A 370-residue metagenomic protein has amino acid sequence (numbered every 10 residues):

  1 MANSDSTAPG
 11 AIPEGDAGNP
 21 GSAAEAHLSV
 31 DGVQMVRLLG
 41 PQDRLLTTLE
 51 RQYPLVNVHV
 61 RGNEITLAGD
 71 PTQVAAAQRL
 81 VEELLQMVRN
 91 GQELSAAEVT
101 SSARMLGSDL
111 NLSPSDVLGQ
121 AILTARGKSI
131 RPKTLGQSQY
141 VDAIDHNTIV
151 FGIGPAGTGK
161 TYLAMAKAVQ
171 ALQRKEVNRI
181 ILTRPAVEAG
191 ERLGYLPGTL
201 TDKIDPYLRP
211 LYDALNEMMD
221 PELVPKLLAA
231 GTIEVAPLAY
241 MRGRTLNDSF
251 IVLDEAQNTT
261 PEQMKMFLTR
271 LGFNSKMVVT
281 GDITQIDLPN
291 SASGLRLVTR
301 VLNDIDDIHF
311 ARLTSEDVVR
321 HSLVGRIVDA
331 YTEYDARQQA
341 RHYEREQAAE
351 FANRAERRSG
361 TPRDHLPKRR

Functional and structural regions predicted by a protein language model:
M1-E14: N-terminal acidic, proline/glycine-rich, low-complexity intrinsically disordered segments
G18-R37: Short glycine-/aliphatic-rich beta-strand segments at the starts of folded cytosolic domains
V33-Y53: Short amphipathic alpha-helix segments
R51, V58-V117: Interdomain "pre-motor" coupling segment immediately N-terminal to P-loop NTPase/helicase cores
P54-V58, F310-A311: A short linear hydrophobic-aromatic micro-motif
A68, A125-Q137, H146-L253, Q257-R370: Conserved helicase motor core of SF1/SF2 NTP-dependent helicases
S108-P132, Q137-S138: P-loop NTP-binding catalytic core
